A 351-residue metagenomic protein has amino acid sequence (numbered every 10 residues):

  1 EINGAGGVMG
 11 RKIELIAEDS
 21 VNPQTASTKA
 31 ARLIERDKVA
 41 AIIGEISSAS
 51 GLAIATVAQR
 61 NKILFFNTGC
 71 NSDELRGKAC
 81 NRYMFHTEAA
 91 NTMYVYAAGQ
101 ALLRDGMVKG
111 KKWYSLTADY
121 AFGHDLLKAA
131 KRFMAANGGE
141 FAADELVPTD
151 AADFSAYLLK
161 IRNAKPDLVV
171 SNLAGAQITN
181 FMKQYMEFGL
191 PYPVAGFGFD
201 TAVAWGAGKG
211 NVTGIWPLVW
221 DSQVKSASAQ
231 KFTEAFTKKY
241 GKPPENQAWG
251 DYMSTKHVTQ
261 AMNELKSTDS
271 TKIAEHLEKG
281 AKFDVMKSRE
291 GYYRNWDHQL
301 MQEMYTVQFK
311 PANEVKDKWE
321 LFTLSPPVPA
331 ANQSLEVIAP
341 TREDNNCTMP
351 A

Functional and structural regions predicted by a protein language model:
E1-A351: Extracytosolic ligand-binding ectodomains
